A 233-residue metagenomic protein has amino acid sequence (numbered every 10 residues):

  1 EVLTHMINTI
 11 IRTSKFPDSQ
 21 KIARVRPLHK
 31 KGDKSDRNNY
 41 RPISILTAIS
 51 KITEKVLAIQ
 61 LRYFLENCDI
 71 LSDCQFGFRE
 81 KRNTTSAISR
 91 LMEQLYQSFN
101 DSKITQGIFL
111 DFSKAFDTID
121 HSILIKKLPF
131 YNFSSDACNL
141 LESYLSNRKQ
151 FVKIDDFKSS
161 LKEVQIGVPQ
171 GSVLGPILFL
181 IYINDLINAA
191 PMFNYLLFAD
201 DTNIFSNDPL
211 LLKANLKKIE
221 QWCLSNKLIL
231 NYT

Functional and structural regions predicted by a protein language model:
E1-P169, S206: Conserved pre-catalytic core of RNA-dependent polymerases
Q20-A23, L197-D201, Y232-T233: Short Gly/Ser/Thr- and Asp/Glu-enriched loop/turn motifs at secondary-structure junctions
R24, Q75, N194, K227-I229: Residues at or immediately flanking beta-strands
I52, L140, Y182-D185, K218: Generic recognition of well-ordered alpha-helical segments
L57-Q75, P176-F205: Active-site palm subdomain of RNA-directed nucleic acid polymerases
Y63-F64, F151, A189, I219-W222 (+1 more regions): Short alpha-helical functional segments enriched in proximate histidine and acidic residues
A87, L91, L178-Y182, L212-N215: Hydrophobic alpha-helical membrane-association signature
S134-N139, L197, D208-T233: Polymerase palm active-site segment centered on the conserved acidic dipeptide of motif C
